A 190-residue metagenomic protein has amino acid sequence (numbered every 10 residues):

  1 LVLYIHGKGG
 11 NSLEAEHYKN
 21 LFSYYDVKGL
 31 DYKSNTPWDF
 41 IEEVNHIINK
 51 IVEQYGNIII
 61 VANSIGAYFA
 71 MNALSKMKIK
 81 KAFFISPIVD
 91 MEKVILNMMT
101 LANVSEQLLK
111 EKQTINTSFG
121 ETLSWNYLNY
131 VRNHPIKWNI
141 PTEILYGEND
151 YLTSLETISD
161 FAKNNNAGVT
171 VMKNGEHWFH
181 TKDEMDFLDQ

Functional and structural regions predicted by a protein language model:
L1-N35: Short, surface-exposed "cap/lid" segments of acyl-processing enzymes
L3-K8, V61, I85, L145: Short hydrophobic segments within beta-strands
S12-K19, W38-I41, L155-S159: Short, surface-exposed alpha-helical segments at coil->helix boundaries
G29-Q54: Catalytic nucleophile-loop/oxyanion-hole region of alpha/beta-hydrolase and closely related hydrolase-like folds
I58-I59, T142: Generic beta-sheet signal
V61-A70: Gly/Ala-rich beta-loop-alpha elbow adjacent to hydrolase catalytic centers
A73-M77: Aromatic pocket-lining residues of Rossmann-like dinucleotide-binding sites
K78-D160, N164-V171, G175-Q190: The alpha/beta-hydrolase serine catalytic core
